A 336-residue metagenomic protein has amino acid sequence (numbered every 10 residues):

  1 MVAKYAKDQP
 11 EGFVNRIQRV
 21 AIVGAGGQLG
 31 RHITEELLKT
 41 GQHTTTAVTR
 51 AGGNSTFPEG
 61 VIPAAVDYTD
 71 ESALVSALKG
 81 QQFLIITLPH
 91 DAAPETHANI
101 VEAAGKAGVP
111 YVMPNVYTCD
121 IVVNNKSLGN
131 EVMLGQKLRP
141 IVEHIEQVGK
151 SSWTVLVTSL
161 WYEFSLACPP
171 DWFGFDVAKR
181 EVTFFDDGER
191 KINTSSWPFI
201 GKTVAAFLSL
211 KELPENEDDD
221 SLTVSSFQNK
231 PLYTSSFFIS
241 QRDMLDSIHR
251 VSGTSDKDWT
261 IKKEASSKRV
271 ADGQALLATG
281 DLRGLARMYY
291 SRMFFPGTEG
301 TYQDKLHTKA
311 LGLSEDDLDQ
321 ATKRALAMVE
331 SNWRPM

Functional and structural regions predicted by a protein language model:
V2-H43, A47-P58, T69-S72, P94 (+2 more regions): Oxidoreductase cofactor-interface core, primarily capturing Rossmann-like NAD(P)-dependent enzymes
A21, A64, M113: Conserved Rossmann-like nucleotide-binding pocket used by diverse enzymes that bind dinucleotide cofactors
T46, I62-A64, T154, D258-E264: General small-molecule cofactor/ligand-binding pocket signal
I62-F83: Conserved Rossmann-fold cofactor-binding substructure of NAD(P)-dependent oxidoreductases
V75, W197-A205, E315-L326: Short, amphipathic alpha-helical "lid/cap" segments that border enzyme active or binding sites
K79-C119, G135-H144: NAD(P)-cofactor binding segment of oxidoreductase domains
S225, P231-Y233, L245-E299: Terminal hydrophobic/aromatic helix or amphipathic segment near a protein terminus
K305-M336: Amphipathic terminal alpha-helices
